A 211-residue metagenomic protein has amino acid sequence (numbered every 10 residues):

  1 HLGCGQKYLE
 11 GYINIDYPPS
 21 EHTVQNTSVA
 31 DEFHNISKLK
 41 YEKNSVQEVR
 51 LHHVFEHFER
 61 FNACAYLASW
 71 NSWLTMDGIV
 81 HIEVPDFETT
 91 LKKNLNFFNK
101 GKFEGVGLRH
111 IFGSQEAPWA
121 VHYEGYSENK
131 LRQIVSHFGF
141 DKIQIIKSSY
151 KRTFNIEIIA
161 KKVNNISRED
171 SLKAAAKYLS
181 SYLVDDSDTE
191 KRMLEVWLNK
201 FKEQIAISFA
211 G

Functional and structural regions predicted by a protein language model:
H1-K92, I158-K162: Conserved SAM-binding loop
E59-A65, S69-T75, I79-A210: S-adenosyl-L-methionine-dependent methyltransferase catalytic module, highlighting the catalytic core
